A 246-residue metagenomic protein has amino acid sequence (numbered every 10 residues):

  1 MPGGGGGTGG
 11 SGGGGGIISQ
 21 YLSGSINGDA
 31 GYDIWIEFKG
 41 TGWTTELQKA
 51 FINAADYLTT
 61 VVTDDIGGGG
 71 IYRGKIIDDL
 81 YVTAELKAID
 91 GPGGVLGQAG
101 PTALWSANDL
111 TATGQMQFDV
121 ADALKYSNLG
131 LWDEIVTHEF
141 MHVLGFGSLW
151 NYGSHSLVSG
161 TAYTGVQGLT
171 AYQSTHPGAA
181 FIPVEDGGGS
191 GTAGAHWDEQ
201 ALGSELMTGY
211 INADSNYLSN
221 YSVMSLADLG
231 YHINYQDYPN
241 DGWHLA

Functional and structural regions predicted by a protein language model:
M1-T137, M141-A246: Extracellular zinc-dependent metalloprotease catalytic-domain scaffold
